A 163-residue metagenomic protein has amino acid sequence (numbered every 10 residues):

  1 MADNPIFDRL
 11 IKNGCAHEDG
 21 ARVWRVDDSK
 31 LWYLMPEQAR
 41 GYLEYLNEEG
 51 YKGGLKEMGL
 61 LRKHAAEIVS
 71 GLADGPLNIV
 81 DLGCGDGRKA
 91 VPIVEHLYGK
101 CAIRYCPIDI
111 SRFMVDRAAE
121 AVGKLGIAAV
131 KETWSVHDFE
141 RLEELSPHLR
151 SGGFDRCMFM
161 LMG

Functional and structural regions predicted by a protein language model:
M1-V80, G87-H137, L142-D155: Rossmann-like AdoMet
G83, G163: Glycine-rich, N-terminal phosphate-binding loop of Rossmann-like dinucleotide-binding domains
F159-L161: A conserved beta-strand element that flanks and buttresses the S-adenosyl-L-methionine
